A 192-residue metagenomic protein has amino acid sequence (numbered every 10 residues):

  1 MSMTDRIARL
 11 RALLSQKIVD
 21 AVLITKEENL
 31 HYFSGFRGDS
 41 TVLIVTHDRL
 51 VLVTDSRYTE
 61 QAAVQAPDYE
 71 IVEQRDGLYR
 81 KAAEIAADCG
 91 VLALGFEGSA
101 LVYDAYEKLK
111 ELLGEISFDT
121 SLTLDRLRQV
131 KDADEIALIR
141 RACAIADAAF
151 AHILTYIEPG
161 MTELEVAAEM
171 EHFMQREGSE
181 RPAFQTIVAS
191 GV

Functional and structural regions predicted by a protein language model:
M1-V51, R80, A87-G90, E111-G114 (+1 more regions): Terminal domain-start leader segments
S2, R80-P182: Flexible, acidic/His-enriched mid-domain "rim/lid" segments that flank
A21, S179-V192: Short, basic/aromatic beta-hairpin or loop at an interaction surface
I24-T25, V72-D76, D119-L122, F184: Conserved beta-strand termini and adjacent loop/short-helix elements that scaffold enzyme active sites in alpha/beta
T25-E27, T54-S56, D76, F96-L101: Structural motif
L30-H31, E60, V102: Glycine-rich nucleotide phosphate-binding loop and flanking beta-alpha elements of Rossmann-like dinucleotide-binding
G35-F36, V64-Q65, Y106-L109: Short amphipathic alpha-helical segments
T54-E84: Compact, glycine/acidic-enriched structural inserts
